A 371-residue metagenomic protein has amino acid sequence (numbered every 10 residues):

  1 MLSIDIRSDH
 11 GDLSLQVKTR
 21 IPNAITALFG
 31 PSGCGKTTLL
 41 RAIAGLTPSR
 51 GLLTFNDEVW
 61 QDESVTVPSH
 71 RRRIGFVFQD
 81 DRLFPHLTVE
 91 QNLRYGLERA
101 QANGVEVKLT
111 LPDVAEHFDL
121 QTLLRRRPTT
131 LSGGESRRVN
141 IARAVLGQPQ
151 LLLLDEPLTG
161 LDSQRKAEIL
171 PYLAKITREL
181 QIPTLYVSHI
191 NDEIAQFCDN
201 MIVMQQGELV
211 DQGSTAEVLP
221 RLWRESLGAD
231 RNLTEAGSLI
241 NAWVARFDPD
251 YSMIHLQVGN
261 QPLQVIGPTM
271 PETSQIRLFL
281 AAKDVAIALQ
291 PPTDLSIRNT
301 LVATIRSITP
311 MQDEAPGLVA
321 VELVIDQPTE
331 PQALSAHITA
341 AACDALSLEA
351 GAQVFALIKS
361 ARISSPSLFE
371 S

Functional and structural regions predicted by a protein language model:
E58-D62, V105-L123, A174-K175: Conserved ABC ATPase "signature" region
W60-G75, R99: ABC ATPase NBD coupling module
R127-L131, E135: Conserved ABC ATPase signature
L146-Q150: A short, proline-enriched helix->beta-strand linker immediately N-terminal to the Walker B motif in ABC-type P-loop
L152-E156: Catalytic Walker B motif of ABC-type/P-loop ATPase nucleotide-binding domains
R178, S188-Q261: Internal alpha/beta loop-helix hairpins
P262-P310, P331, H337-S371: Glycine/charge-rich catalytic "coupling/switch" loops of P-loop NTPases
